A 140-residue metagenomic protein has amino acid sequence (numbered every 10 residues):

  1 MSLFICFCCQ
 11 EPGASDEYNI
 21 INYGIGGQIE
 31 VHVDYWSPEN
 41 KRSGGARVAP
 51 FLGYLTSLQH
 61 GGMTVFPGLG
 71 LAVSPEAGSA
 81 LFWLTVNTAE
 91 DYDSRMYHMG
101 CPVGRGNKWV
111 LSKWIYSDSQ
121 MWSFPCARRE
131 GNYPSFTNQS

Functional and structural regions predicted by a protein language model:
M1-F82, V86-S140: Fe(II)/2-oxoglutarate oxygenase catalytic core
